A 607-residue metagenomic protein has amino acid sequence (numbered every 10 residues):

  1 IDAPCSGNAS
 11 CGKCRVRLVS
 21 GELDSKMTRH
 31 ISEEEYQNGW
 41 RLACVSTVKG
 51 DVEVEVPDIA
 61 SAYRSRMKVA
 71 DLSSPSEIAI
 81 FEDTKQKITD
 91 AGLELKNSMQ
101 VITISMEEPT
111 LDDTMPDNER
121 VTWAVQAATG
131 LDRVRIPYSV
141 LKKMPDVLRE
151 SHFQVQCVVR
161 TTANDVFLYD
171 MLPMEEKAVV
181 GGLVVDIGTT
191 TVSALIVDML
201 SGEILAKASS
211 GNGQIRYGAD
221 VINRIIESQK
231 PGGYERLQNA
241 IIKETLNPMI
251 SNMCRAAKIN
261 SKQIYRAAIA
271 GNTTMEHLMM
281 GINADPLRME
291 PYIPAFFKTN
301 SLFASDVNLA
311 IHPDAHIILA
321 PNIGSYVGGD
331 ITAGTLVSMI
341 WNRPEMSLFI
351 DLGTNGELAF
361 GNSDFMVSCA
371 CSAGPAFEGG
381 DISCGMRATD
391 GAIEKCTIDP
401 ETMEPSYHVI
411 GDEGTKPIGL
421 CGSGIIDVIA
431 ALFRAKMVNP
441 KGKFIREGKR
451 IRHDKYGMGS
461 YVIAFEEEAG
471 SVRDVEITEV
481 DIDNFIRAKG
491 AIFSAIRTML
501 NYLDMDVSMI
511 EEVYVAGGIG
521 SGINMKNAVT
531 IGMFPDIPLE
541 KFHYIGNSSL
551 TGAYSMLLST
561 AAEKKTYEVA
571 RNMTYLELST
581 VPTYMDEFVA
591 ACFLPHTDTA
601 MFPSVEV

Functional and structural regions predicted by a protein language model:
I1-K26, E33-E53: Local cysteine-cluster metal-coordination motifs and their immediate loop/turn environment, predominantly Fe-S cluster
S32-Q37, L42-V184, T189, S201 (+6 more regions): Nucleotide/phosphate-binding catalytic cleft detector across ATP-hydrolyzing and phosphate-transferring enzymes
V185-T190, A194-I222, P286-S301, A333 (+2 more regions): Glycine-rich phosphate-binding loop of actin/hexokinase-like ATP-binding domains
G213-R255, D381, A392-T397, N484-R487 (+1 more regions): N-terminal phosphate-binding loop and adjacent alpha-helix
N260-N272, I429, V507-G517: Short glycine-rich phosphate-binding loop at a beta-alpha junction
G271-P286, G457, M505, G517-D536 (+1 more regions): Short glycine/threonine-rich loop-to-helix capping motif typified by GTGT followed within a few residues by an Asp-Pro
L309, P321-V337, I486-G490, F542-S579: Glycine-rich phosphate-binding/hydrolytic loop that grips phosphoryl groups
F433-Y502: A contiguous, well-structured pocket-lining segment that forms one wall/lid of small-molecule binding clefts in soluble
